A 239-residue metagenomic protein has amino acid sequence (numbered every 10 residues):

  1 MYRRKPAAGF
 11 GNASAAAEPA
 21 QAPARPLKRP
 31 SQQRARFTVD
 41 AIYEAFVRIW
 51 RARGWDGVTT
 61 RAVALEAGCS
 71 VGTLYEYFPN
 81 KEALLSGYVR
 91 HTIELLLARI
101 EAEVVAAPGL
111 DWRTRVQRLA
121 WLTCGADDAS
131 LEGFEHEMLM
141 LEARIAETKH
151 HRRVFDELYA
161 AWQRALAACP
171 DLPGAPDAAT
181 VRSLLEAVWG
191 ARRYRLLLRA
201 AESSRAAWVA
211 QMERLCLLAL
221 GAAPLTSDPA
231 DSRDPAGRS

Functional and structural regions predicted by a protein language model:
M1-F37, P224-S239: N-terminal intrinsically disordered/low-complexity leader segments
A41, A45, I49-A83: Helix-turn-helix
I42-W50, T92, L96, T123 (+1 more regions): Short hydrophobic clusters on alpha-helical segments that form packing/core surfaces in small helical domains
L85-T92, R99-I100, V154, L158: Alpha-helical DNA-contacting segments of helix-turn-helix folds
G87, E101-A129, L184: Hydrophobic alpha-helical connector segments
G109, A129, R144, F155-V181 (+1 more regions): Hydrophobic alpha-helical bundle segments that form small-molecule/ligand-binding pockets
A126-A146, L197-L198: Amphipathic alpha-helical segments used for helix-helix packing
T148, R152, A168-L215, S227-D228: Hydrophobic/aromatic-rich alpha-helical bundle segments in the mid-to-C-terminal region
